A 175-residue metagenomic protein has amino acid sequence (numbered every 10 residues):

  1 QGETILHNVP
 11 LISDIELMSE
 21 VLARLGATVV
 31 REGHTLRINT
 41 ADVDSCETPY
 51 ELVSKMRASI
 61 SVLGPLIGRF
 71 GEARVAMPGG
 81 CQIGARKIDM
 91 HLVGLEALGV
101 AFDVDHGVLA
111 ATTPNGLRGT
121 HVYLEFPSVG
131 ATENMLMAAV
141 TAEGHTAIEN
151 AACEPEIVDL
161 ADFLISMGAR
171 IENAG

Functional and structural regions predicted by a protein language model:
Q1-G175: Structural preference for solvent-exposed beta-strand-turn elements and adjacent flexible terminal/loop segments within
